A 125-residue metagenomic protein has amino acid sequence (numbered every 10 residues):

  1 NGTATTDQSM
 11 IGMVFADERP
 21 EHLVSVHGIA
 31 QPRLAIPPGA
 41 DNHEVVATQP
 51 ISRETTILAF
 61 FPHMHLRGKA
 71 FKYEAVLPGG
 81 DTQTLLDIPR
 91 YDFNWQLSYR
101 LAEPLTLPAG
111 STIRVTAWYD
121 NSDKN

Functional and structural regions predicted by a protein language model:
N1-N125: His-enriched metal-coordination microenvironments in redox/metal-binding proteins
